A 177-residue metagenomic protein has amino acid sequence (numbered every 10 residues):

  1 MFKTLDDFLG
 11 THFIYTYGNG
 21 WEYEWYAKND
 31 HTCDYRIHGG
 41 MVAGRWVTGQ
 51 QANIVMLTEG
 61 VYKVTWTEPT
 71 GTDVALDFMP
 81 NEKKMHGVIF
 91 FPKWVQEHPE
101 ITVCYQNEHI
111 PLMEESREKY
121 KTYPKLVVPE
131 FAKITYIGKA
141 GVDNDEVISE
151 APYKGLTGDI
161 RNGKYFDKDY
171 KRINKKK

Functional and structural regions predicted by a protein language model:
M1-E22, T135, A140-G141, F166: Tryptophan-anchored aromatic micro-motifs
D6, G20, E24-H31, H98-P99: Alpha-helical transmembrane segments of secretory-pathway, organelle, and plasma-membrane proteins
D7-I14, H31-D34, T58-T65: Short, hydrophobic/aromatic-rich segments at coil-to-beta transitions
T11-G18, G40-W46, V64-P69: Short, solvent-exposed secondary-structure boundary motifs
N19-Y23, R45-Q50, T70-L76, K84-H86: Short, surface-exposed coil-to-beta transition loops
E24-V55: N-terminal glycine/threonine-rich, aromatic-flanked beta-hairpin/loop signature
Q50-T70: Compact, well-ordered interaction domains used in eukaryotic information-processing assemblies
T65-I173: Beta-sheet ligand-binding and adhesion/scaffold domains
